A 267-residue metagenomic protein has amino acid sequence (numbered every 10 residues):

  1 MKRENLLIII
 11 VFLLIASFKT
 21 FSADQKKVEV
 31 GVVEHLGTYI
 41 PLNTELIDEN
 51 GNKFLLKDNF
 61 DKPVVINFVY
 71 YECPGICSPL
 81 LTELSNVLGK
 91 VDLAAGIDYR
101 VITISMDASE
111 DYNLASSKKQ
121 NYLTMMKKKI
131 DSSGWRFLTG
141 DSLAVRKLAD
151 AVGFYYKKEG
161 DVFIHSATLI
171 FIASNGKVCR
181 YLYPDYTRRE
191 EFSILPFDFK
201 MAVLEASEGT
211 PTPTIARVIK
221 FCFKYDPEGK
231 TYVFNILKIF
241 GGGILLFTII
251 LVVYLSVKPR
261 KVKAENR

Functional and structural regions predicted by a protein language model:
M1-L7: Bacterial N-terminal signal peptides that target proteins for export
V11-F21: Hydrophobic h-region of N-terminal signal peptides that target proteins for export in Gram-negative bacteria
A23-K57, T82-G89: N-terminal "domain-start" segment that seeds a small globular fold
F54-L84, V101-I102: Short active-site neighborhood of thiol/selenol oxidoreductases, capturing the structured segment around
L81-V145: Structural microenvironment flanking redox-active thiols in thiol-disulfide oxidoreductases
K158-K220: Extracytoplasmic/lumenal ectodomains and periplasmic regions of secretory and membrane proteins
Y225-L246: Juxtamembrane/start-of-transmembrane alpha-helix segments at the extracytoplasmic/lumenal side of membrane anchors
T248-R267: Juxtamembrane interface at the cytosolic side of transmembrane helices
